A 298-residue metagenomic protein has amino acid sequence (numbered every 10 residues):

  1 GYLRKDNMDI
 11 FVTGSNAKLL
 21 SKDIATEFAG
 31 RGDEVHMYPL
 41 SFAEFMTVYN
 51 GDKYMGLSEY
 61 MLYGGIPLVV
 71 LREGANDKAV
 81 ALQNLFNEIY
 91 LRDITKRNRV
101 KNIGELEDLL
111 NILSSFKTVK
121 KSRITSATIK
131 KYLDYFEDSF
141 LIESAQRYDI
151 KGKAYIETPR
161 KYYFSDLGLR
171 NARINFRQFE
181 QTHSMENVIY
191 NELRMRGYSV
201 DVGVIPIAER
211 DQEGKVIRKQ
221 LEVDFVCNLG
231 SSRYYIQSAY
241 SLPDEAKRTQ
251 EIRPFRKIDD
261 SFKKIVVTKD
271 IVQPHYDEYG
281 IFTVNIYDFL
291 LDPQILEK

Functional and structural regions predicted by a protein language model:
G1-F11: Conserved Walker B catalytic segment
G1-L3, A25, L57, Y190 (+1 more regions): Short amphipathic alpha-helical segments and helix-helix/interface helices
G1-Y2, A25-G30, N50-G51, Q178-F179 (+2 more regions): Short, glycine/charged-enriched secondary-structure capping and boundary segments
N7, S15-A17, S21-K117, F140-E143: Interdomain motor-coupling "hinge/lid" segment immediately C-terminal to the ATP-binding subdomain of NTP-driven enzymes
M8, A29-D33, S231, D260-K263: Short glycine-/polar-rich loops that comprise or flank the Walker A/P-loop and associated switch/sensor motifs
K121-I124: Short helix-coil junctions and helix-kink-helix linkers
T128-K298: A cross-kingdom feature that marks ATP-driven nucleic-acid transaction machinery
